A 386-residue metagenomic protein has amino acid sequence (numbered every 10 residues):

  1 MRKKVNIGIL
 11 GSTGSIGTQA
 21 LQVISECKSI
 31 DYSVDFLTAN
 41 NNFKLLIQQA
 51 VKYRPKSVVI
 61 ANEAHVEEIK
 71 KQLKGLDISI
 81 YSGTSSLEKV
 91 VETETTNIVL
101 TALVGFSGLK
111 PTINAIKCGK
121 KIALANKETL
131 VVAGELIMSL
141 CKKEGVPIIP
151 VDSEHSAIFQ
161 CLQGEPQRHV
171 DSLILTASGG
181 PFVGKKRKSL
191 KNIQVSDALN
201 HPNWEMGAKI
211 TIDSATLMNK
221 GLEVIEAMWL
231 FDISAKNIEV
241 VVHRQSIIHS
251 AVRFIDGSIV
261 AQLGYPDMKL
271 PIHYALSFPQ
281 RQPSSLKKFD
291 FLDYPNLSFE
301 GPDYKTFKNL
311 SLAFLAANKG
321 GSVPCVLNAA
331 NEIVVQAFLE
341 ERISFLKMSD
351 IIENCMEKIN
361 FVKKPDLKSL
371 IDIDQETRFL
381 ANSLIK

Functional and structural regions predicted by a protein language model:
M1-K386: Catalytic, metal-anchored helix/loop core of enzyme active sites in primary metabolism
